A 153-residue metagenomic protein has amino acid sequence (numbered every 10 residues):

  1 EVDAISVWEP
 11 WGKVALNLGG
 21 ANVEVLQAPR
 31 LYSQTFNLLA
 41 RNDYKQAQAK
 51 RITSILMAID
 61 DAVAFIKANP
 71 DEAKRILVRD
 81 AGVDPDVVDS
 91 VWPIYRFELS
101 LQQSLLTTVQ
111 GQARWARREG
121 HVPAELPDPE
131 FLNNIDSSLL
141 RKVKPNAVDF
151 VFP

Functional and structural regions predicted by a protein language model:
E1-D80: Pocket-lining segment of extracytoplasmic ligand-binding domains
P10, A28, V91, L105 (+1 more regions): Residue-level "edge-of-site" marker
A15, S33-Q34, Y95-R96, N133-S138: Short secondary-structure boundary/hinge segments and terminal tails
L26-P29, D43-Q48, T107-G111, L140-F150: Short, structured secondary-structure boundary patches
Q27, R41, Q102, L132-D136: Helix N-cap / beta->alpha transition motif
Q34, A40, P93, P127-D128: Glycine-rich, flexible loop/turn motifs
Q46-E125: Secondary-structure end/capping motifs
R117-P153: Conserved C-terminal helix/tail region of periplasmic/extracytoplasmic solute-binding proteins
